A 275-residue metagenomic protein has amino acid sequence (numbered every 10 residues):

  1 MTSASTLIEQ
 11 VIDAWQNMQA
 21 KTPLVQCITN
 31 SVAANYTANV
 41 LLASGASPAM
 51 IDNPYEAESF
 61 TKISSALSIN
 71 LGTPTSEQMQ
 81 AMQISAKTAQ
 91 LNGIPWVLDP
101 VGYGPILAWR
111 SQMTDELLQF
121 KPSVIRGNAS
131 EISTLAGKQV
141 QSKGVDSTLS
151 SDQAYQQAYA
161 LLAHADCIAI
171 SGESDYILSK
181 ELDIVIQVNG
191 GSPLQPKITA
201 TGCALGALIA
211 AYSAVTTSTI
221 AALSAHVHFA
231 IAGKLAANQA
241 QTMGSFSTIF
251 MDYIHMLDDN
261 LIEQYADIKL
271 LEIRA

Functional and structural regions predicted by a protein language model:
M1-S47: Glycine-rich phosphate/adenosyl-contacting loop at the front of the ribokinase-like
T6-E9, I231-A275: Charged C-terminal helix
V40, S44-N92: Active-site cofactor/substrate anionic-group-binding motifs, chiefly glycine- and Lys/Arg-rich phosphate-binding loops
Q78-G127: Glycine/small-residue-rich loop that forms an oxyanion/phosphate-binding "nest" at active or ligand-binding sites
A108-V185: Conserved phosphate/ATP/ADP-binding segment of small-molecule kinases
T134, K197-V227: Short, small-residue alpha-helix embedded
Q157-L161, S218-G233, F250-M251: Short, well-structured alpha-helical segments that form the helix of a local strand-helix-strand
I186-T199: Short pre-catalytic strand/loop immediately N-terminal to key active-site residues, enriched for Gly-Thr
